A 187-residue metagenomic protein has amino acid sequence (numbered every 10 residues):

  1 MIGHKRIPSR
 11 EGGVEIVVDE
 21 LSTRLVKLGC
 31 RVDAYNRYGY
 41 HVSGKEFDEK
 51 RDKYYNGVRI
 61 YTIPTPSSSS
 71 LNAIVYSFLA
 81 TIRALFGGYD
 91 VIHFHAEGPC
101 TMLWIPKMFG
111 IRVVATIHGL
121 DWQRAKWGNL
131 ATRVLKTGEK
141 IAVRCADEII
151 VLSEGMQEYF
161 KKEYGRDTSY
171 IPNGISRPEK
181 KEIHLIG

Functional and structural regions predicted by a protein language model:
M1-H41: N-terminal subdomain of nucleotide-sugar transferases
K27, V32, V42-S70, I111: Conserved nucleotide-sugar phosphate-binding/catalytic loop shared by glycosyltransferases and other
F47-D52, K180-G187: A short helix/loop element that forms part of the nucleotide-sugar donor recognition site in Leloir-type
Y55-I82, R124-A131: A short, charged, and often flexible helix/loop element on the N-terminal side of the glycosyltransferase catalytic
S68-S70, Y89, C100-T101, V114-A131 (+2 more regions): A short, histidine- and acid-enriched strand-loop-helix "catalytic/donor-clamping" loop that lines the nucleotide-sugar
N72-L85, Y89-H118, W122: An aromatic- and histidine-rich active-site surface loop
I82-L85, M108, T132-I149: Membrane-proximal helix-turn-helix segments that form the acceptor-binding/catalytic region of lipid-linked
G155, G174: Carbohydrate-associated surface elements
